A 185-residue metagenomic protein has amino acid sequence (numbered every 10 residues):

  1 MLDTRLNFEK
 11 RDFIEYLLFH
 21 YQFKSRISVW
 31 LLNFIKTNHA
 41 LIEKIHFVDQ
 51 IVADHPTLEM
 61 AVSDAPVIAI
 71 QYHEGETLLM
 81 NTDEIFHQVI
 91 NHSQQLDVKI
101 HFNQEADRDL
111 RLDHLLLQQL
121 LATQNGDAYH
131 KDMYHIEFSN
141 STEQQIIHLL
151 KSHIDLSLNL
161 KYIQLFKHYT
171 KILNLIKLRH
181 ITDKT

Functional and structural regions predicted by a protein language model:
M1-I68: Charge-rich, low-complexity N-terminal segments
H46-R111: Long amphipathic alpha-helical segments with strong coiled-coil/leucine-zipper propensity
S93-T142: Short, charge-rich, low-complexity alpha-helical interaction segments
I154-K161: Hydrophobic/aromatic side-chain positions at a characteristic register within alpha-helices of tetratricopeptide repeats
K167-T185: Short, charge-rich amphipathic alpha-helical segments embedded in non-transmembrane helical bundles/solenoids
